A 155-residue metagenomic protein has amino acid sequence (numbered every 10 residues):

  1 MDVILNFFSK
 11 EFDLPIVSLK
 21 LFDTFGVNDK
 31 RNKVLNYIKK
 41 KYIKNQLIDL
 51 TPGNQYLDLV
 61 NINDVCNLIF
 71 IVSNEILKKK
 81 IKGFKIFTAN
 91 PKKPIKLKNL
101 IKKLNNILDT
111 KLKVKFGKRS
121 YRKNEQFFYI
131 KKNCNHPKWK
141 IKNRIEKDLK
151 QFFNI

Functional and structural regions predicted by a protein language model:
M1, R31, L97: Conserved donor sugar-nucleotide recognition element shared by glycan-biosynthetic enzymes
M1-F8, I38, L100-L104: Hydrophobic alpha-helix immediately C-terminal to the catalytic Tyr-X-X-X-Lys motif of short-chain
M1-V17, I43: Active-site Tyr-X1-5-Lys
D2, L35, C66-I69: A general structural signal for well-ordered alpha-helical packing
V17-V34: Flexible, glycine-rich beta-alpha linker
R31-K39, N124: A glycine/serine/threonine-rich, flexible loop-to-helix segment that serves as the NAD(P) cofactor-binding "lid"
Y42-I155: C-terminal substrate-binding subdomain of Rossmann-fold SDR/epimerase-dehydratase oxidoreductases
